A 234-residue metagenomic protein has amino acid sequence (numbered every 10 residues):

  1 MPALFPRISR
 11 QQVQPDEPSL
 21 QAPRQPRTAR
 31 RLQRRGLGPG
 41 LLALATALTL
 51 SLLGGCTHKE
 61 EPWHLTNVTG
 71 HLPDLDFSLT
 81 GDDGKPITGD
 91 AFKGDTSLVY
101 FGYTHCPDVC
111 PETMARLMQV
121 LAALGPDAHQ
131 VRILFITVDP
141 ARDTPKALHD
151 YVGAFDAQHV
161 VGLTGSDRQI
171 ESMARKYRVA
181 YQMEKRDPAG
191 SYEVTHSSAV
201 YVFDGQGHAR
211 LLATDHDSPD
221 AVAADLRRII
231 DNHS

Functional and structural regions predicted by a protein language model:
L32-L42: N-terminal export leaders
S51-G55: C-terminal motif of bacterial Sec signal peptides marking the signal peptidase cleavage site
T57-K59: Bacterial signal peptide processing site
F77-S97, L121: A short beta-strand-turn-helix
D90-P111, L117: Short active-site neighborhood of thiol/selenol oxidoreductases, capturing the structured segment around
E112-I136, G153: Conserved helix-turn-beta segment immediately C-terminal to the redox Cys motif in thioredoxin-like folds
H149-S197: Short, internal strand/loop/helix patches that form the active-site neighborhood or redox-interaction surface
R186-S234: Thiol-/selenol-based redox modules, centered on thioredoxin-like and closely related oxidoreductase domains
